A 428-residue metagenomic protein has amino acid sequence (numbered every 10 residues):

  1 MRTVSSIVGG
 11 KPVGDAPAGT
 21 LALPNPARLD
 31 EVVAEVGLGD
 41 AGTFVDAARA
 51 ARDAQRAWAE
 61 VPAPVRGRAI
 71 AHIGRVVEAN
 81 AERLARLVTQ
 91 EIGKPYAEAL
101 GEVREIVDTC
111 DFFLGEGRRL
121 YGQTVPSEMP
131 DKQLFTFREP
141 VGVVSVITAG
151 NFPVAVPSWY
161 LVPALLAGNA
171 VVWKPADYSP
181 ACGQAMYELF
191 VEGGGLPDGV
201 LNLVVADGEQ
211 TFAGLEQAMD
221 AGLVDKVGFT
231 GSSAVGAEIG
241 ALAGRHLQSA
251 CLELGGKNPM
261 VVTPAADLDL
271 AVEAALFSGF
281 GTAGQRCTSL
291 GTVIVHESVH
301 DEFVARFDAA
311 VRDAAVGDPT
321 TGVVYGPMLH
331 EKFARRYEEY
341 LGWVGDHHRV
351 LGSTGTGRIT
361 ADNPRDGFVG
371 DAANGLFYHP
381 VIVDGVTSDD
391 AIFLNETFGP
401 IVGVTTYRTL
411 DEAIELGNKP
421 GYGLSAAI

Functional and structural regions predicted by a protein language model:
M1-V36, R68, H72, L120-T148 (+4 more regions): Terminal low-complexity tails and localization/encapsulation signals of metabolic enzymes
D30, R66, V88, C110 (+9 more regions): Residue-level signal for inorganic ion chemistry
D30-L120, D131: Glycine-rich loop-to-alpha-helix module at the N-terminal edge of alpha/beta enzyme cores
V33-G39, A54-E60, V146, M260-V262 (+5 more regions): Short, well-ordered beta-strand elements within core beta-sheets of diverse protein domains
L87-P95, V125-P130, A206, T321-G326: Short linear capping/connector segments at secondary-structure termini
G122-L270, Y407: Rossmann-like NAD(P) dinucleotide-binding subdomain of oxidoreductase/dehydrogenase enzymes
E192-P197, D313-A315, D390: Short helix-capping segments at alpha-helix termini
A234-T387, T409-D411, L416: ALDH superfamily catalytic-core signature
